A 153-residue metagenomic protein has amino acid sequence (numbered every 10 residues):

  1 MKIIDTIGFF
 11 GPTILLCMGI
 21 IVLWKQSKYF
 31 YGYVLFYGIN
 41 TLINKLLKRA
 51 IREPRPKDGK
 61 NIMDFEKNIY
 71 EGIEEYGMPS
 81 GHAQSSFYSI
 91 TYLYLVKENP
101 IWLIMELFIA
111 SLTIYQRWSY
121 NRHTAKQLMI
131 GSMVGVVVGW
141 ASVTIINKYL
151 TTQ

Functional and structural regions predicted by a protein language model:
M1-M78, Q84-S119: Hydrophobic alpha-helical bundle signature of multipass membrane enzymes
K25-Y29, I69, M133, N147 (+1 more regions): Charge-rich, low-complexity amphipathic helices in intrinsically disordered tails/linkers adjacent to domains
A50-R55, G59, T124, I145-Q153: Membrane-interfacial segments
H82-S86, H123-N147: Alpha-helical transmembrane segments that form the membrane-embedded catalytic/substrate-binding core of multi-pass
E98, M105-E106, T144, Y149-T151: Short, charged/polar low-complexity linear motifs in solvent-exposed/disordered segments
